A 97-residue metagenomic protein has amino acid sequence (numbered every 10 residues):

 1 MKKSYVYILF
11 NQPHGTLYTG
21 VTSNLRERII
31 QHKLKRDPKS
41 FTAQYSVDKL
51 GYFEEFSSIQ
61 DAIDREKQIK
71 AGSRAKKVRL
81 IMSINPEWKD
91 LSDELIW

Functional and structural regions predicted by a protein language model:
M1-D37, A43-F53, D61-K67, L80-W97: GIY-YIG nuclease catalytic motif and its immediate N-terminal context
A71-R74: A common structural junction motif
